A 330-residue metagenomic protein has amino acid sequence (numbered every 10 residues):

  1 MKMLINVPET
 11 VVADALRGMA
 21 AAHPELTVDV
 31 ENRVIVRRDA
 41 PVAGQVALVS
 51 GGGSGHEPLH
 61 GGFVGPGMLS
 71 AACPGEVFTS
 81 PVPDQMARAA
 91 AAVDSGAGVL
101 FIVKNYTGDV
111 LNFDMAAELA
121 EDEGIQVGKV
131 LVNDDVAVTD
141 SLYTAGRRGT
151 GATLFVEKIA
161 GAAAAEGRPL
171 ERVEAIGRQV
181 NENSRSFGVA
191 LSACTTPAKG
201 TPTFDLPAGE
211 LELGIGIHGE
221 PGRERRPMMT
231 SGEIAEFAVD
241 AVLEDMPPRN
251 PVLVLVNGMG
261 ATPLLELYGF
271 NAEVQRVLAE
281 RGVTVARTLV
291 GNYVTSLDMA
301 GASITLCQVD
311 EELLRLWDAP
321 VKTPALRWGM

Functional and structural regions predicted by a protein language model:
M1-L48, E311-M330: N-terminal amphipathic/basic leader segments beginning at the initiator methionine
K2, V46-G53, L69-A72, G98-T107 (+4 more regions): Short glycine-rich or small-residue beta-strand-to-loop segments that form or flank ligand, phosphate, metal/Fe-S
H56, G65-G96, L243: Glycine-rich oxoanion-binding loops at beta->alpha junctions
A72-V77, E121-Y143, R281-V285: Short, acidic/small-residue loops that bind anionic groups at enzyme active sites
V110-G124, Y143, E266-A272: Short Gly/Thr/Asp-enriched flexible loops that form oxyanion-binding sites at enzyme active sites
L131-R172, I176-N183: Short alpha-helices
E166-G269, R276: Mixed-charge interfacial surface used for oligomerization/domain docking and macromolecular partner engagement
A241, M246-M330: C-terminal non-catalytic interaction/assembly regions of soluble proteins
